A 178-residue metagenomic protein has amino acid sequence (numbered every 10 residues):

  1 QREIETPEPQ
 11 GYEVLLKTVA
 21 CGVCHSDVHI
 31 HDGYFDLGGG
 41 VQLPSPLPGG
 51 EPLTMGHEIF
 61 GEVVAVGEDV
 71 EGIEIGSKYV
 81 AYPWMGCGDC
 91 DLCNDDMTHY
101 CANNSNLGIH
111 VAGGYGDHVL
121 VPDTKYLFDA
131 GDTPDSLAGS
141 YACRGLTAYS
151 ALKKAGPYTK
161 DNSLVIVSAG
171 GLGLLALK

Functional and structural regions predicted by a protein language model:
E5-C21, D36-D91, G131-T133: Glycine-rich beta-strand-centered segment in the early N-terminal region that forms part of a ligand/cofactor-binding
H25, M85-Y100: Local cysteine-cluster metal-coordination motifs and their immediate loop/turn environment, predominantly Fe-S cluster
H29-D36: Short Gly/aromatic-enriched secondary-structure transition segments
D36, C101-L107: Short cysteine/histidine-rich zinc-coordinating motifs and their immediately flanking basic loops
E58, S77-K78, L92, H118 (+2 more regions): Residue-level marker of beta-strand positions
D91-L92, H110-P122: A structural motif shared across PLP-dependent enzymes of the aminotransferase-like
D117, D132-K178: Mid-domain Rossmann-like dinucleotide-binding core that forms the NAD(H)/NADP(H) cofactor-binding site
